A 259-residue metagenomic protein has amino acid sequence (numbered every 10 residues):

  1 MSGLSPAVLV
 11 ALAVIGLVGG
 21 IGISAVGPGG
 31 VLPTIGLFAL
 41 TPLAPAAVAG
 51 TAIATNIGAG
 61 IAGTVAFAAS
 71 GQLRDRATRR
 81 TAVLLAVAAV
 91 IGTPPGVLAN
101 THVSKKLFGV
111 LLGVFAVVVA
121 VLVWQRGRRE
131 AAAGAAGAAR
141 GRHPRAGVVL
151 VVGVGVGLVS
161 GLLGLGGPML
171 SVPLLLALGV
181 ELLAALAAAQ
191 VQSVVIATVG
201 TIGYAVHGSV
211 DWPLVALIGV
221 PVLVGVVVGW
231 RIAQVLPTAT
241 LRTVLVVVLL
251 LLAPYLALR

Functional and structural regions predicted by a protein language model:
M1-A25, L32-L40, A44-P45, A66-L158 (+3 more regions): Juxtamembrane transmembrane-helix boundary motif
A25-T34, L163-V172: Transmembrane helix boundary and interhelical junction motifs in multipass membrane proteins
T34, G58-I61, V121, V172 (+1 more regions): Alpha-helical transmembrane segments of polytopic integral membrane proteins, especially the permease/helical cores
A44-A54, A77-T81, G179-Q190: Membrane-interface alpha-helices at helix entry/exit sites of multi-pass transporters
T51, T55, Q192, L217-I218 (+1 more regions): Transmembrane alpha-helical segments of major facilitator superfamily
T51-A69: Transmembrane alpha-helices of multi-pass small-molecule transport proteins
I57-I61, V117-A120, V194-T198, L250-A253: Small-residue-rich packing faces within the transmembrane alpha-helices of Major Facilitator Superfamily
A187-T201: Hydrophobic alpha-helical transmembrane segments of multi-pass integral membrane proteins, especially transporters
